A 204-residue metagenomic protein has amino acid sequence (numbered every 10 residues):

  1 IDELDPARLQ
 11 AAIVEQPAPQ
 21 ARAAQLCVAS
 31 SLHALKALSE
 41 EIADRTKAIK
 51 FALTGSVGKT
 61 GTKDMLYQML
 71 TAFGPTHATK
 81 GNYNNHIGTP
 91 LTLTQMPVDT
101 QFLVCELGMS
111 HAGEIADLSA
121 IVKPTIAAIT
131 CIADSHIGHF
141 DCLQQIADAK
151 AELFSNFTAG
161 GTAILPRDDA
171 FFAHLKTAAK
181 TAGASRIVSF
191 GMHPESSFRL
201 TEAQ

Functional and structural regions predicted by a protein language model:
I1-A37: N-terminal leader/targeting and accessory segments in enzymes
A12-Q20, R167-A170, M192-H193: Short, polar loop motifs at secondary-structure junctions
V14, C27-V28, A52, A78 (+4 more regions): Structural signal for conserved beta-strand scaffold positions within catalytic alpha/beta enzyme cores
A21-A24, A182-R186: A short helix-to-beta-strand connector/capping loop
R22-V28, T92-Q95, Q204: Short low-complexity, flexible loop/linker segments enriched in glycine and/or proline with clustered acidic
H33-R167, A173-A184: Phosphate-binding loop of NTP-binding sites
L143-A147, T177, A184-Q204: Adenine nucleotide phosphate-binding catalytic loops in nucleotide-utilizing enzymes
